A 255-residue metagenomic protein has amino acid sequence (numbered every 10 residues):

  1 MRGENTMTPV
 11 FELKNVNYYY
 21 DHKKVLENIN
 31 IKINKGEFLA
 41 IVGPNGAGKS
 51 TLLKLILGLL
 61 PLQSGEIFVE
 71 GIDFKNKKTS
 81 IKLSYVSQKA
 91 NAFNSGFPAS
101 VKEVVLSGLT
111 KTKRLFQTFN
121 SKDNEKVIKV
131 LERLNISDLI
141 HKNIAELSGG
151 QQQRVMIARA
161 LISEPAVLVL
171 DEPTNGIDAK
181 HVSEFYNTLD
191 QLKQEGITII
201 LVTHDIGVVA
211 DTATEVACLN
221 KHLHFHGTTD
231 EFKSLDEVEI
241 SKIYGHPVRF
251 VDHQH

Functional and structural regions predicted by a protein language model:
L57: Helix-to-loop junction immediately C-terminal to a conserved catalytic motif
G65-T79: Conserved ABC transporter NBD signature motif
L106, S121-L139: Conserved ABC ATPase "signature" region
N143-L147, Q151: Conserved ABC ATPase signature
L168-E172: Catalytic Walker B motif of ABC-type/P-loop ATPase nucleotide-binding domains
T203-H204: H-loop/switch region of ABC-family ATPase nucleotide-binding domains
V216-D230: H-loop (His-switch) and adjacent beta-strand-loop-beta switch element of ABC-type ATPase nucleotide-binding domains
